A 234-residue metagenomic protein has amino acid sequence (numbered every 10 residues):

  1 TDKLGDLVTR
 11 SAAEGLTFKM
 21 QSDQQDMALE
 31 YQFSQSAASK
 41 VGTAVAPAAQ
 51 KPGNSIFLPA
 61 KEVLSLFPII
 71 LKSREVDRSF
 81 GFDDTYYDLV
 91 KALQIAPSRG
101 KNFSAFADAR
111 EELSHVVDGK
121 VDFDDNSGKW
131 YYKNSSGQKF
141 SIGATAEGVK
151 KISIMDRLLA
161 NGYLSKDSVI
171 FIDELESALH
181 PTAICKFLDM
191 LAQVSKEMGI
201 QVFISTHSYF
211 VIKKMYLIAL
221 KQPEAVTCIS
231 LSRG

Functional and structural regions predicted by a protein language model:
T1, Y131-G234: Switch/communication elements of ASCE P-loop NTPase nucleotide-binding domains
T1-D167, G234: Phosphate-coordinating catalytic segments in nucleotide- and nucleic-acid-processing enzymes
